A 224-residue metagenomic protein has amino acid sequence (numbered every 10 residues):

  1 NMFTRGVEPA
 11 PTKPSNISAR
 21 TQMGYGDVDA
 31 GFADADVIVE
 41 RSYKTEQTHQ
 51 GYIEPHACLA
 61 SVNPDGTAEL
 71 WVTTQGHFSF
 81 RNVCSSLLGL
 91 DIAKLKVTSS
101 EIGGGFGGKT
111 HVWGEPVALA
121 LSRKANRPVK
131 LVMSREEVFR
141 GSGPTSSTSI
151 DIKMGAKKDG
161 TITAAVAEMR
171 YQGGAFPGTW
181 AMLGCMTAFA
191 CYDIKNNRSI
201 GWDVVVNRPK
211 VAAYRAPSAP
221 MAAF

Functional and structural regions predicted by a protein language model:
N1-F224: Structural alpha/beta core scaffold segments of enzyme domains
